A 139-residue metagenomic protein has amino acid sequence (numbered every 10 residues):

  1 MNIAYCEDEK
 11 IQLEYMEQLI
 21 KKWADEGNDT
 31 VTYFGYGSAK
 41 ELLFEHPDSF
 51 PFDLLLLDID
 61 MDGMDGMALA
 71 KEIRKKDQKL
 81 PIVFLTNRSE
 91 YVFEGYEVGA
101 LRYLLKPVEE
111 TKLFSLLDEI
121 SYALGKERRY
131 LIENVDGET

Functional and structural regions predicted by a protein language model:
E7: Conserved acidic carboxylate
E26-S38: Short hydrophobic/Thr-rich beta-strand motif most characteristic of the beta2 strand and flanking loop of CheY-like
G35-L54: Acidic, metal-coordinating helix/loop segments flanking the phosphotransfer/catalytic sites of two-component signaling
S38, D65-A68: Acidic catalytic/metal-coordinating carboxylates
L57-D58: Active-site residues of response regulator receiver
M67-Q78: Short amphipathic alpha-helix used as the core "switch/output" element in two-component signaling
K106: A Lys-centered signature of the CheY-like receiver
S115-T139: Conserved binding/recognition cores within well-folded domains
